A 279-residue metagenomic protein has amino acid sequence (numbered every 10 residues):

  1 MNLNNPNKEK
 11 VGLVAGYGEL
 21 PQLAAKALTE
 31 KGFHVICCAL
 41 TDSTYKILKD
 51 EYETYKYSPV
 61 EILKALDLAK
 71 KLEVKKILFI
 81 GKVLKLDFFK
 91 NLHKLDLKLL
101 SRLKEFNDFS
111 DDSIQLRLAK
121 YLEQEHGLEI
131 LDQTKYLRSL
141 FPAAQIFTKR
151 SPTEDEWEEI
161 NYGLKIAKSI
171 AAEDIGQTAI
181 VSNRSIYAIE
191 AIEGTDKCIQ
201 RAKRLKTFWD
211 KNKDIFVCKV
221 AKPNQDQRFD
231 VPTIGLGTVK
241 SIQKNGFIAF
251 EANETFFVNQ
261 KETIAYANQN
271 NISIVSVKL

Functional and structural regions predicted by a protein language model:
N2-L3, A25-K26, A65-A69, N107 (+5 more regions): A generic local secondary-structure boundary/capping motif
P6-L40: N-terminal basic/disordered segments at the start of proteins
L13-A15, I36-C38, I77-I80, E129-K135 (+4 more regions): General beta-strand structural signal in soluble alpha/beta enzymes
G18, L28, K56, D111-D112 (+1 more regions): Conserved mixed alpha/beta catalytic, RNA-binding, or beta-rich assembly cores of soluble enzyme, regulatory
K31, E125-H126, N245, N270: Helix C-cap/helix->beta junction micro-motif
L40-V74, N91-S101, K197-L279: Feature captures the catalytic cores and cofactor-binding loops of soluble hydro-lyases/lyases that act on carboxylate
A65-Y136: N-terminal glycine-rich phosphate/adenylate-binding segment common to multiple enzyme folds
